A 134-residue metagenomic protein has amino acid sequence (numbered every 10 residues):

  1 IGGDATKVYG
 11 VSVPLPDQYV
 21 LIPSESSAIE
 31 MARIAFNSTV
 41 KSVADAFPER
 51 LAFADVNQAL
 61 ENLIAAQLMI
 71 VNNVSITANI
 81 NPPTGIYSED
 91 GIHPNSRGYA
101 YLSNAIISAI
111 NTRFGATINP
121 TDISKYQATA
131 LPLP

Functional and structural regions predicted by a protein language model:
I1-E30, K41-I92: Mobile gating loops/cap/lid regions near enzyme active sites that modulate substrate access
S24, A28-M31, A35, T39 (+2 more regions): Extracytoplasmic/secreted proteins, especially bacterial periplasmic and envelope-associated proteins
T39-A52, N104-G115: Sec-exported extracytoplasmic/periplasmic mature domains
A78-L131: Histidine-centered active-site loop/cap adjacent to the catalytic His in serine esterases/O-acetyl transfer systems
